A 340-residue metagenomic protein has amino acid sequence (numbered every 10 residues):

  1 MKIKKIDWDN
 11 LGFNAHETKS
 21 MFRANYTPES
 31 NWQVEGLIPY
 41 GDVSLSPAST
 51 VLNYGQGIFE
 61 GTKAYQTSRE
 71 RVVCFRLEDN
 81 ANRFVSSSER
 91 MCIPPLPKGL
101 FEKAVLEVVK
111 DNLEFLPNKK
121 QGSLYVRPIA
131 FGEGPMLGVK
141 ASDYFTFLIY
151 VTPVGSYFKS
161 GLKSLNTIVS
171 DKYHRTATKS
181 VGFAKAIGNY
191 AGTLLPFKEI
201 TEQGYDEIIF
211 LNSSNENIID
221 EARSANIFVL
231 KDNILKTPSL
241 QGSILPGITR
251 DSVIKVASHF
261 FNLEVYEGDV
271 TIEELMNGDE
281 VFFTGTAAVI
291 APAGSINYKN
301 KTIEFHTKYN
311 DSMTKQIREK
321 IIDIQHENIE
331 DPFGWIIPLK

Functional and structural regions predicted by a protein language model:
M1-V108, I129, M136-K340: Helix-start/capping segments and mature chain N-termini
G99, V108-Q121: Charged, gly/pro-rich active-site loop segments
P117-F131: Extended, Lys/Arg-enriched charged tracts that mediate electrostatic binding to polyanionic substrates
